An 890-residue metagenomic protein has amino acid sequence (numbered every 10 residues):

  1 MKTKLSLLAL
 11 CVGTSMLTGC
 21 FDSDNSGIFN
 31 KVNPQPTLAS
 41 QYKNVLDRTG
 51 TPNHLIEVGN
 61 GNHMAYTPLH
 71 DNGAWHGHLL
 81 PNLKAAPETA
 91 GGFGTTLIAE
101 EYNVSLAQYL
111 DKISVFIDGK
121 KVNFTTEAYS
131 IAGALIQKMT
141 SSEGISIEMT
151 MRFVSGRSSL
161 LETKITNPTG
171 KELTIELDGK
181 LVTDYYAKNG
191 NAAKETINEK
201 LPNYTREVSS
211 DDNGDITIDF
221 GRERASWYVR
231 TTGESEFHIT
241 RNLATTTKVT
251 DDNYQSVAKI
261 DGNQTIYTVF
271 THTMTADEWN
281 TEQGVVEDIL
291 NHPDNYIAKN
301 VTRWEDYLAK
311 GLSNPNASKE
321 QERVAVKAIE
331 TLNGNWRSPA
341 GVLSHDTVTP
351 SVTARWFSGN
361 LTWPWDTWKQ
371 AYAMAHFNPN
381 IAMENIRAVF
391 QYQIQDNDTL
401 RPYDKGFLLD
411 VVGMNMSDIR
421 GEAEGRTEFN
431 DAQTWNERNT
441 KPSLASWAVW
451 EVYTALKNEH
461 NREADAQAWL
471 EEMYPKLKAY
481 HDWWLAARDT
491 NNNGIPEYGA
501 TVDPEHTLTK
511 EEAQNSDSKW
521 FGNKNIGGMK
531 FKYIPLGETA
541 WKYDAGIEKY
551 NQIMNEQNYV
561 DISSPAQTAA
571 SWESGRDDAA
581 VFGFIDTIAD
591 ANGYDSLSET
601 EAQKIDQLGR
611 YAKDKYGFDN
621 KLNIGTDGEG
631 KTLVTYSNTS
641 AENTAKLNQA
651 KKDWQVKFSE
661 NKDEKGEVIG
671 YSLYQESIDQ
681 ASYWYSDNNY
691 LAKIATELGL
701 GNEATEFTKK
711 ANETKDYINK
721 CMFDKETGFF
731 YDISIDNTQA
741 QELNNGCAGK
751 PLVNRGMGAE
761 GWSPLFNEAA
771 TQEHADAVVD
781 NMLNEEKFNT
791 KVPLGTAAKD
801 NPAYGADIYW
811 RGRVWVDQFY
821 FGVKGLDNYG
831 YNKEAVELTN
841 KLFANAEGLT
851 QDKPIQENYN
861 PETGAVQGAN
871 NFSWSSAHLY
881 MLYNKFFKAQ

Functional and structural regions predicted by a protein language model:
M1-D22: Gram-negative bacterial Sec-dependent N-terminal signal peptides
K2, C20-E320, F357-S358, W365-D366 (+4 more regions): Terminal accessory carbohydrate-recognition/targeting modules of carbohydrate-active enzymes
S23-G61, A225, E234-F237, A276-N360 (+13 more regions): Low-complexity, Ser/Thr/Pro/Gly-enriched N-terminal "stalk/linker" regions
K31-S105, G359, E422-A455, F723-E785 (+1 more regions): C-terminal capping/lid segments that line or modulate ligand- or cofactor-binding pockets
T281-R303, E320-K327, N378-Q391, H460-W484 (+5 more regions): Extended, well-ordered alpha-helical scaffold segments
K299, L400, K476-E601, I605 (+4 more regions): Catalytic cores of carbohydrate-active enzymes
V342-T347, N378-E512, N719-S734, N789-A803 (+2 more regions): Helix-terminus loop motifs that line ligand-binding clefts
N360-M383, A388-Y392, A589, Y594-D606 (+6 more regions): Active-site core of glycosidic bond-cleaving carbohydrate-active enzymes
